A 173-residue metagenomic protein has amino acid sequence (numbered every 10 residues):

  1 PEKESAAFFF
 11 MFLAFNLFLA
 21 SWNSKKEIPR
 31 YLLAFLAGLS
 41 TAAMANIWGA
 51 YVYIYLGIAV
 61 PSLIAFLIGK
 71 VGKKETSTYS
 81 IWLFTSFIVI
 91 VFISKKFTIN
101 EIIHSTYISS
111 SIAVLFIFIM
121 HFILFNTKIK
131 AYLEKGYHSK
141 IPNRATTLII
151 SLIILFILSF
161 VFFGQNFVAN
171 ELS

Functional and structural regions predicted by a protein language model:
P1-S5, G49-A50: Short acidic/glycine- and proline-prone juxtamembrane loop motifs at membrane-interface regions of multi-pass membrane
E4-A7, K130-Y132: Membrane-interface helix-loop junction between the first two transmembrane segments
S5-N16, A34-A37, I54-I58, L83 (+1 more regions): Alpha-helical transmembrane segments of multi-pass membrane proteins
A14-L32, T41, V60-K74: Membrane-interface transmembrane helices that cradle and orient dolichyl/undecaprenyl
R30-G38, Y53, W82, S109 (+1 more regions): Small-residue packing motifs within transmembrane alpha-helices
L33-G49, F87-K96: Membrane-interface alpha helices of multi-pass inner-membrane proteins
Y51-I64, I108-V114: Transmembrane-embedded, aromatic-rich helix segments that form part of the hydrophobic channel/pocket engaging
F66, G72-S173: Transmembrane helical bundles and short interhelical boundary loops of multi-pass, membrane-embedded
